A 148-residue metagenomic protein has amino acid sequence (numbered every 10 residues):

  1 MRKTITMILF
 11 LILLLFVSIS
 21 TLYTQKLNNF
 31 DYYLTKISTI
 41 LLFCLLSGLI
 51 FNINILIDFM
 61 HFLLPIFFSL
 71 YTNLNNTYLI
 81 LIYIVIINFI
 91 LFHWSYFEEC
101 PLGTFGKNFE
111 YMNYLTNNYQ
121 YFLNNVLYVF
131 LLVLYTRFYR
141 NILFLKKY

Functional and structural regions predicted by a protein language model:
M1-F10: N-terminal membrane topogenic signal
L13-L14, D58-L70, L123-Y135: Core segments of transmembrane alpha-helices that mediate helix-helix packing or line hydrophobic substrate/ligand
K26-N28, G48-L56, L74-T77: Membrane-interface helix caps and helix-loop-helix hairpins in membrane proteins
L27-C44, D58: Loop-to-helix transition at the N-terminal end of transmembrane alpha-helices
S38-G48, I87-Y96: Alpha-helical transmembrane segments and their membrane-interface exit regions
N76-N88: Interfacial segments of alpha-helical transmembrane regions
Y96-Y111, F144: Juxtamembrane/interfacial segments flanking transmembrane helices
M112-Y148: A hydrophobic membrane-anchoring alpha-helix module
